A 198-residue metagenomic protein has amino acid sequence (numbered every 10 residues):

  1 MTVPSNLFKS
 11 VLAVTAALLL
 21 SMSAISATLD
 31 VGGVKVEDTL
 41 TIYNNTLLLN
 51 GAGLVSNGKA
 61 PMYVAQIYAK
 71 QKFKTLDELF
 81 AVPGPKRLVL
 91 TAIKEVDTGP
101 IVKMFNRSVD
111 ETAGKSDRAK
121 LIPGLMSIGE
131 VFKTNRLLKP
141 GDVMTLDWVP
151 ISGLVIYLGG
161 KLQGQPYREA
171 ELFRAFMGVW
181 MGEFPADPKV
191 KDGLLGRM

Functional and structural regions predicted by a protein language model:
T2-L12: Bacterial N-terminal signal peptides that target proteins for export
V11-S21: Bacterial N-terminal signal peptides
M22-S26: Sec/Tat signal peptide C-region and signal peptidase I cleavage site
A27-V82: N-terminal secretory signal peptides
F73-I151: Mid-length scaffold segments of soluble, non-membrane domains
L158-K161: Short strand-turn-strand beta-turns centered on an Asx-Gly dipeptide
Q163-P188: Flexible glycine-rich active-site/ligand-binding loops centered on an Asp-His dyad
P188-M198: Cysteine/selenocysteine-centered motifs that mediate thiol-based redox chemistry or coordinate metal-sulfur cofactors
